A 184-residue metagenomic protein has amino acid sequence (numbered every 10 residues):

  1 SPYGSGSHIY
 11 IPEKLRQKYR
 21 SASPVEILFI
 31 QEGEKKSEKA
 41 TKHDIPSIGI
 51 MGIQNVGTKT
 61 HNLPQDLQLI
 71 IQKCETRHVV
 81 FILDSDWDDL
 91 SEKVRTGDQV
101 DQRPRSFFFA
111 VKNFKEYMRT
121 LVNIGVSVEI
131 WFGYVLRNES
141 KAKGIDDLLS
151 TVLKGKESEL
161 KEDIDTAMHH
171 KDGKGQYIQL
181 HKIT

Functional and structural regions predicted by a protein language model:
S1-P24: Glycine-/acidic-rich phosphate or pyrophosphate-binding loops and their flanking alpha/beta elements
Q17, S21-E26, E34-I183: TOPRIM fold recognition
F29: Conserved, well-structured core segments
